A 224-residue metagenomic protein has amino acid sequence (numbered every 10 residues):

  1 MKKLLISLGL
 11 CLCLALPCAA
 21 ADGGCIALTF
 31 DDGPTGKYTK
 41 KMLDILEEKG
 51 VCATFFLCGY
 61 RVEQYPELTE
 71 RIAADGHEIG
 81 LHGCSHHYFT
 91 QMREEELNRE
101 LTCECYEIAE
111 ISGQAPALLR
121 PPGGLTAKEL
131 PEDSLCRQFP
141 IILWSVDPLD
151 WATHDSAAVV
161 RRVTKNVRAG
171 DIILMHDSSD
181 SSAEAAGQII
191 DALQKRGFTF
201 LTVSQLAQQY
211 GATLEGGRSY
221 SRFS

Functional and structural regions predicted by a protein language model:
I6-L10, L14: Hydrophobic helical h-region of N-terminal Sec-dependent signal peptides in bacterial secretory/periplasmic proteins
L16-A20: Sec/Tat signal peptide C-region and signal peptidase I cleavage site
A21-P116, A192, Q208: Active-site beta->alpha N-cap acidic-glycine motif
A27, T54-F56, G80, R120 (+3 more regions): Structural detector of well-ordered beta-strand residues that form the stable sheet scaffold of enzyme domains
Y38-K41, H87-A115, G123-A169, S182-A185: Alpha-helical scaffold elements lining the catalytic groove of polysaccharide deacetylases
E48-K49, A53, E63, S181-S224: C-terminal domain-boundary segment and adjacent tail
K49, A74-D75, R137, A169-G170 (+1 more regions): Structured helix-beta-strand junction loops
C52, E78, P140, D147 (+1 more regions): Residue-level detector of anion-binding/catalytic polar loops
